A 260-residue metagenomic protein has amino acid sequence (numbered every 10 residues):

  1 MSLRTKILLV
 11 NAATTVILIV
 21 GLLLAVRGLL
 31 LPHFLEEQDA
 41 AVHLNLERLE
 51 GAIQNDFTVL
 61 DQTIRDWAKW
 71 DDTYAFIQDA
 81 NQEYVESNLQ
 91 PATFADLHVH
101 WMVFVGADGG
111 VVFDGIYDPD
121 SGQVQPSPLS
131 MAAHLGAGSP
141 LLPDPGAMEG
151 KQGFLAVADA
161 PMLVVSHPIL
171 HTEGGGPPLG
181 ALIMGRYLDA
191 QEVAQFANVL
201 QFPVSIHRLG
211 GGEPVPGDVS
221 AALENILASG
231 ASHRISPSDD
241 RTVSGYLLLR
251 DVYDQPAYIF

Functional and structural regions predicted by a protein language model:
L3-L8, N55, A80, Y84 (+2 more regions): Membrane-helix interfacial "entry" motifs
L3-P32: Extreme N-terminal signal-anchor transmembrane helix of membrane signaling/transducer proteins, especially in bacteria
A40, A194-F196: Hydrophobic alpha-helical segments
A40-L46, D56-L141, P145-A147, E224-N225: Extracytoplasmic/periplasmic sensory segments of membrane signal-transduction proteins
A92, W101-V103, G153, H233-R234 (+1 more regions): Generic short beta-strand
G146-G153, S229-H233: Short, hydrophobic/aromatic-rich segments at coil-to-beta transitions
A158-P161, I169-G176, G180, A197-P203 (+1 more regions): Extracellular/periplasmic juxtamembrane segments that couple receptor/chemosensory ectodomains to their
